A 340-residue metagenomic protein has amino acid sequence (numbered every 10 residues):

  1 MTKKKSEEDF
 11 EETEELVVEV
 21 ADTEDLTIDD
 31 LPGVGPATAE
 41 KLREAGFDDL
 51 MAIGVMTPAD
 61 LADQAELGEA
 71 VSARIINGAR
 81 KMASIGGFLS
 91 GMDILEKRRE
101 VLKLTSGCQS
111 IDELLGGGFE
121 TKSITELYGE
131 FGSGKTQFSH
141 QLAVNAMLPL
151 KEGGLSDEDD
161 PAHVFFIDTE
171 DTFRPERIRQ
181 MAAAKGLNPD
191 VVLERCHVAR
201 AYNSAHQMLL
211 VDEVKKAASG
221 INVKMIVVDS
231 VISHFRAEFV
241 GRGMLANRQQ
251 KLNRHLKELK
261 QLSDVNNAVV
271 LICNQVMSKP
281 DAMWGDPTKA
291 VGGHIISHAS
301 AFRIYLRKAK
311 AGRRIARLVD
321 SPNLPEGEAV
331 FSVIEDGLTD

Functional and structural regions predicted by a protein language model:
M1-D30: Long, low-complexity intrinsically disordered regulatory regions enriched in P/S/T/G and acidic residues that serve as
I28-L31, L42-Q64: A short amphipathic alpha-helix within small helical-bundle interaction modules
T38-K41, G78-V191: The Walker A/P-loop phosphate-binding site
P58, T169-D171, S230-I232, Q275-V276 (+1 more regions): Short, ordered loop/turn segments at secondary-structure junctions
T105-C108, D112, T121, T136-H140 (+5 more regions): Amphipathic alpha-helical transducer elements in NTP-driven molecular machines
D159-M244: Conserved inter-motif catalytic segment of the P-loop NTP-binding fold
Q249-N253, K257-D340: Phosphate-binding/switch region of NTP-binding enzymes
